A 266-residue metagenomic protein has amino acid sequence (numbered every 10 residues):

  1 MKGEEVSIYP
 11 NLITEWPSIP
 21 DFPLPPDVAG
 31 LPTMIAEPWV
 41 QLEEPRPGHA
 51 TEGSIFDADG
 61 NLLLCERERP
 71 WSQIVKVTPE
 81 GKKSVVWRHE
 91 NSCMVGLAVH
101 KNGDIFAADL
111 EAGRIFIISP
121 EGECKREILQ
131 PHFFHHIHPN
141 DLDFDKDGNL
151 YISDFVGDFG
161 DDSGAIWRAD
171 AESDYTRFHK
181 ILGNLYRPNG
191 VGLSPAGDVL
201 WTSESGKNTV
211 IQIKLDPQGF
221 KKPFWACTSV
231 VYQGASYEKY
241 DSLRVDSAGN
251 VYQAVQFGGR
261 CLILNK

Functional and structural regions predicted by a protein language model:
G3, S7-D21, P38-Q73: Beta-strand-rich domains and repeat architectures in extracellular enzymes and scaffolds, especially beta-propellers
S18-G48, G81, A226-S229: A short helix->beta-strand "capping" segment at the edge of beta-propeller domains
P38, V85-V86, I117, R126-E127 (+2 more regions): Conserved beta-strand positions that form and line the central face of beta-propeller blades
E44-D59, H89-I105, D109, R114 (+5 more regions): Beta-rich, blade/repeat-based domains predominating in secreted/periplasmic proteins but also intracellular
R67-W71, L110-E111, G157-G164, S205-K207 (+1 more regions): Short, solvent-exposed loop/turn segments at conserved positions within beta-propeller repeat blades
S72-V75, R114-F116, G164-W167, T209-I211 (+1 more regions): A short loop-to-beta-strand structural motif that recurs across blades of beta-propeller domains
T78, D109, I118-S119, D170 (+2 more regions): Structural recognition of the beta-propeller blade-terminating site
A171-S173, I213-K222: Short loop/turn segments immediately following beta-strands, especially the blade-tip and inter-blade linker loops
